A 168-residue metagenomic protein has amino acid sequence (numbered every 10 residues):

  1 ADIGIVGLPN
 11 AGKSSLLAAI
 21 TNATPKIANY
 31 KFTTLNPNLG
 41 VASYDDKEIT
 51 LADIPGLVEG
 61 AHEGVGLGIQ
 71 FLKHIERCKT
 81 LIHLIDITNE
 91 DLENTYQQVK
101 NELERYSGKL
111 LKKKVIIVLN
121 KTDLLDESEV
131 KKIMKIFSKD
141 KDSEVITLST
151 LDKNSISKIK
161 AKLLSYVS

Functional and structural regions predicted by a protein language model:
A1-A61, V65, I69-R77, I85 (+1 more regions): Conserved G1/Walker A P-loop phosphate-binding module
P25-N29, G108, S168: Active-site phosphate-binding and catalytic loops of NTP-dependent enzymes
Y44-D46, L72-T147, D152, I156-S157 (+1 more regions): Conserved C-terminal guanine-recognition region of P-loop GTPase G domains, centered on the G4
